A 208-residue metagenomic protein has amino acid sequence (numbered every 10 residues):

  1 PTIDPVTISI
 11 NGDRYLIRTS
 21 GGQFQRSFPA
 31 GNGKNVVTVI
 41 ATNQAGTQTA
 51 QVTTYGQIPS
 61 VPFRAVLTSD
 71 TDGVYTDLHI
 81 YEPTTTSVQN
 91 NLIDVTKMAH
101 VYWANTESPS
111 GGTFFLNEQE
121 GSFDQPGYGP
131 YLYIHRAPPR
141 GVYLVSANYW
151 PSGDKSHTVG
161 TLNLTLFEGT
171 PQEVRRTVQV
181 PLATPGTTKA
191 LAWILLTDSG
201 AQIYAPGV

Functional and structural regions predicted by a protein language model:
P1-T53: Long, low-complexity serine/threonine/glycine- and acidic-rich segments characteristic of extracellular
I58-V208: Intrinsic-disorder/low-complexity signal
